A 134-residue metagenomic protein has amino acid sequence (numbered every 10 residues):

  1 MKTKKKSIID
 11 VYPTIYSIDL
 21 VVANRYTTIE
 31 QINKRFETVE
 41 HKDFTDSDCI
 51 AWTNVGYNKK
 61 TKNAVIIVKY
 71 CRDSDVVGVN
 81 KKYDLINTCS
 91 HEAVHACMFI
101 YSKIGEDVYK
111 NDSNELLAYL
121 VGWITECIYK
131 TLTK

Functional and structural regions predicted by a protein language model:
M1-R35: Charge-rich, low-complexity N-terminal segments
I18-L20, I66-V68, C89: Hydrophobic beta-strand residues in large extracellular and virion-surface proteins
T27-E30, K34-Y83, A96-I100: Active-site scaffold of zinc-dependent metalloenzymes
V77, K81, L85, E106-S113 (+1 more regions): Conserved aromatic-histidine-acidic binding/catalytic patches
D84-A93: Short alpha-helical catalytic segment bearing the HExxH-like zincin motif of zinc-dependent metalloproteases
A93-Y109: Catalytic Zn2+-binding segment of zinc metalloproteases
V108-K134: Post-HExxH zinc-binding segment in Zn-dependent metallohydrolases
